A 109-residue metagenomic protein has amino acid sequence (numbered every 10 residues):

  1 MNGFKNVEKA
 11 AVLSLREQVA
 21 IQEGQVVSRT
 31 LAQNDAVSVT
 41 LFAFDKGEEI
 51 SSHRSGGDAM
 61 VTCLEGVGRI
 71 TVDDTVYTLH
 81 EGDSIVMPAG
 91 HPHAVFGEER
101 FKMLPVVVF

Functional and structural regions predicted by a protein language model:
M1-A36, T71: A short, N-terminal "cap"/entry segment at the start of jelly-roll beta-barrel domains of the cupin/DSBH fold
G24-Q25, S38-S55: Conserved short histidine dyad/triad with adjacent acidic residue
A43-D45, G56-I70: Short, conserved beta-strand element in jelly-roll/cupin
L64-E65, H80-E81, E99: A cytosolic small-molecule/anion-sensing beta-strand core signal
D74-A89: Short acidic-glycine-tyrosine-enriched beta hairpin
A89-F109: Ligand-binding loop in jelly-roll beta-barrel domains
